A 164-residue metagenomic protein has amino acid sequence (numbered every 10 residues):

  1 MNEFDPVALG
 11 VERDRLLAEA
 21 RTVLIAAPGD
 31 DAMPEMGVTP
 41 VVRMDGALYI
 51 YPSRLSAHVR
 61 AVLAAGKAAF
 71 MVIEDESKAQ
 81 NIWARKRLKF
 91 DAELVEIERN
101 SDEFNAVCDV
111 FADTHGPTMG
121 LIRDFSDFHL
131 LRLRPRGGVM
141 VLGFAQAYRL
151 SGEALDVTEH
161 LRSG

Functional and structural regions predicted by a protein language model:
M1-L63, M71: An N-terminal domain-cap segment
N2-V7, V11, D109-V110, T114-G164: C-terminal edge-of-domain segments
T22, M36-P40, K89-D91, F128-R132 (+1 more regions): Conserved hydrophobic/aromatic beta-strand scaffold that supports enzyme active sites
P28, L55-P117, P135-G137: Short, structured beta-strand-loop surface elements
A32-P34, L63, W83-R85, R123-S126: Short coil/turn motifs at beta-sheet boundaries
V42-D45, L88, D124: Short glycine-enriched loop/turn motifs at secondary-structure junctions
G46-A47, G66, D127, R136: Beta-strand-connecting loop/turn residues
S53, I73, G143-A145: Surface loops and adjacent helix of pleckstrin homology
